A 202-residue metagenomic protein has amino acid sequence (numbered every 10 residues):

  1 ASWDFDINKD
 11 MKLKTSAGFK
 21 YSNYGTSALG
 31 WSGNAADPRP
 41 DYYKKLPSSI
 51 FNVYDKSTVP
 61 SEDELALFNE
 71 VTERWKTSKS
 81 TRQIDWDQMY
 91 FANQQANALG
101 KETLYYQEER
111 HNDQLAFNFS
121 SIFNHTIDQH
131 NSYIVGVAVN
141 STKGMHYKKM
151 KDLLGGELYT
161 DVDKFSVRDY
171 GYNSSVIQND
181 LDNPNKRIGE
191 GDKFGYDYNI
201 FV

Functional and structural regions predicted by a protein language model:
S2-N23, A36, Y42-V202: Face-selective signature of the C-terminal outer-membrane beta-barrel domain
